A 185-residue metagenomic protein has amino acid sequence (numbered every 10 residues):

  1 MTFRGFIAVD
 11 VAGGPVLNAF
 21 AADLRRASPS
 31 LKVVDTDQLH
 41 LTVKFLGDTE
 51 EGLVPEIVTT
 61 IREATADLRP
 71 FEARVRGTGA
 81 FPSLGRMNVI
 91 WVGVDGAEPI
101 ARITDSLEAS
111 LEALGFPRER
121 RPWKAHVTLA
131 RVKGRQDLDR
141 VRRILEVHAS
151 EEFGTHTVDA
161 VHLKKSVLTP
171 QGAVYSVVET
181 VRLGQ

Functional and structural regions predicted by a protein language model:
M1-Q185: Histidine-dependent nucleotide/RNA phosphoesterase domain, centered on the 2H-phosphoesterase fold with its duplicated
